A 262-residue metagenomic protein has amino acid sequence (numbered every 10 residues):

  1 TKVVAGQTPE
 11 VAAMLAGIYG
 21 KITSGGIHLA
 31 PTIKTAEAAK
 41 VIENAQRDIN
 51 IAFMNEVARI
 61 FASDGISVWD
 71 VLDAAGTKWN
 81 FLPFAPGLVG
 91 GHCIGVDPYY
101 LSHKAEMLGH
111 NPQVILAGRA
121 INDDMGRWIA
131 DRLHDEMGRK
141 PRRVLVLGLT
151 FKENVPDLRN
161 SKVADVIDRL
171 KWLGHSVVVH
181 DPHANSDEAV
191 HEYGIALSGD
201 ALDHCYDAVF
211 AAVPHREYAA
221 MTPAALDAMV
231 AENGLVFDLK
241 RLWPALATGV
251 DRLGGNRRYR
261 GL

Functional and structural regions predicted by a protein language model:
T1-L262: Structural/interface elements that position substrates and couple domains in central-metabolism enzymes
